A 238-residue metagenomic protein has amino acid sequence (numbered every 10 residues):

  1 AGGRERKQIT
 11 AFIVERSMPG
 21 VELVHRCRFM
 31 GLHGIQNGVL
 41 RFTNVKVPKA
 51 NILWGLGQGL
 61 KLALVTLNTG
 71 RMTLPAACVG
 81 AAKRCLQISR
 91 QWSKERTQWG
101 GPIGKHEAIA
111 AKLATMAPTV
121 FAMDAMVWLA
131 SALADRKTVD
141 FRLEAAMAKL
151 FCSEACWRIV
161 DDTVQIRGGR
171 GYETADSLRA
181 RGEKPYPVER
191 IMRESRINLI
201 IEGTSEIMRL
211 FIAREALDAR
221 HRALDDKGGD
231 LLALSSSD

Functional and structural regions predicted by a protein language model:
A1-V79, K83, R190-D238: FAD-binding core of flavoproteins
G20-V21, K49, W99-G100, D140 (+2 more regions): Flexible loop/turn segments at secondary-structure boundaries
I35, P75-C78, H106, M116 (+4 more regions): Generic structural signal for well-ordered, non-membrane alpha-helical segments in soluble metabolic enzymes
N68-K137: Extended amphipathic alpha-helical segments enriched in small hydrophobics
Q98, F121-S153, V164-Y172: C-terminal helix-coil-helix/basic helical segment that borders enzyme active sites and/or dimer interfaces and provides
I103-A114, V139-E154, G182, Y186: An alpha-helix initiation/capping motif
K149-N198, E202, I207, I212: Extended amphipathic alpha-helical segments with heptad-repeat/coiled-coil character used for oligomerization, fusion
